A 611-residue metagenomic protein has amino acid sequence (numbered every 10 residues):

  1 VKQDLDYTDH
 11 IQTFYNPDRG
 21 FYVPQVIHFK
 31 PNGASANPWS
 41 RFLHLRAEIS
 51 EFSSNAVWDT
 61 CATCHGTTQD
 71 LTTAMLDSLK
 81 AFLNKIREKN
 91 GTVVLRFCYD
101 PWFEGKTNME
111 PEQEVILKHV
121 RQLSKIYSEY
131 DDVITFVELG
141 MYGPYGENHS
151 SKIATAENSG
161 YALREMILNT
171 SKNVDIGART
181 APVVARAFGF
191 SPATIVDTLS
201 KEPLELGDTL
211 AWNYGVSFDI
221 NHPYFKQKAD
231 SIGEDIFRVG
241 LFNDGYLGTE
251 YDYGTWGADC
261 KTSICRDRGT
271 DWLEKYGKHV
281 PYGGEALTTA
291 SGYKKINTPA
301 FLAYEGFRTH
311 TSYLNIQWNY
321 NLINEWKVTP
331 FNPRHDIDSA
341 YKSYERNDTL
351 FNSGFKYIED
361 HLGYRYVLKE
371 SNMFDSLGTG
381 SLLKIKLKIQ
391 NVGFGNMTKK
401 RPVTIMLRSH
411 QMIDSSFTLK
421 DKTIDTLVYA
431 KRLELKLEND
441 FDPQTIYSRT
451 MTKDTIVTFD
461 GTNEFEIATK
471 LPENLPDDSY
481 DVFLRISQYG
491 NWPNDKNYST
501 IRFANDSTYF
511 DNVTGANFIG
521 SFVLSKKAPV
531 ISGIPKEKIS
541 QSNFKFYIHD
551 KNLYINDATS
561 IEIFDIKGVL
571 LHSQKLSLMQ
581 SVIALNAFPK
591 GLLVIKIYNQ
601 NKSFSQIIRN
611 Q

Functional and structural regions predicted by a protein language model:
V1-L79, E104, T255, T262-R346: N-terminal substrate-binding region of glycoside hydrolase catalytic domains
Q3, Y7-D175, T180-A193: Aromatic-lined carbohydrate-binding surfaces of glycoside hydrolases
E88, G378, T458-T462, E473-D477 (+3 more regions): Surface-exposed coil/turn segments at beta-strand junctions on protein surfaces, enriched
F136-E325: Catalytic-core regions of glycoside hydrolase
T349-Y357: Surface-exposed, extracytoplasmic segments of Gram-negative outer-membrane nutrient-acquisition systems
K356-I531: Extracellular/luminal regions of secreted and cell-surface proteins that mediate adhesion/ECM remodeling
P535-Q611: C-terminal outer-membrane/trafficking sorting elements
